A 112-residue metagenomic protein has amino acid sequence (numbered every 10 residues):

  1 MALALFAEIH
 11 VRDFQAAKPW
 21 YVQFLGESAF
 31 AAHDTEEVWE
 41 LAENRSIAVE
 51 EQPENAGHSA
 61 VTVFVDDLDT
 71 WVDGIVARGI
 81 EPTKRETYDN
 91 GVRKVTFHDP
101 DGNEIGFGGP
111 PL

Functional and structural regions predicted by a protein language model:
M1-K18, S59-V61, P111: N-terminal beta-strand motif that seeds the catalytic metal site of vicinal oxygen chelate
M1-L3, P53-H58, Y88-D89: Short glycine-enriched loop/turn motifs at secondary-structure junctions
A17-V22, I75, G102: Conserved active-site tyrosine of GNAT-family acetyltransferases
L25-A32, P82-E86: Short secondary-structure junctions
E27-S59, E104-P110: Conserved short beta-strand elements that form part of the metal-binding/catalytic scaffold of enzyme active sites
V38, S46, T62, P82 (+1 more regions): Short hydrophobic/aromatic beta-strand element in the GNAT-like acyltransferase core that lines or flanks the acyl-donor
V61-E86: Mid-chain, well-packed structural core segment of small domains
R78-L112: Vicinal oxygen chelate
